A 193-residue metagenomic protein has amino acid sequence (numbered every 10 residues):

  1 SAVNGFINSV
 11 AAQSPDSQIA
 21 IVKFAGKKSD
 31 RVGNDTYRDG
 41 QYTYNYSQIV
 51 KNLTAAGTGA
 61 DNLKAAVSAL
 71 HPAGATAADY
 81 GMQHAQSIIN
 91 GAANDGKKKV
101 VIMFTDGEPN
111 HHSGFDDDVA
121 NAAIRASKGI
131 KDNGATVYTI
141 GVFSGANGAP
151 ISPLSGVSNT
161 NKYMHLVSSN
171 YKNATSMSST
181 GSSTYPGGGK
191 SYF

Functional and structural regions predicted by a protein language model:
S1-I21, F115-A120: …and closely analogous acidic/polar surface helices at protein-protein or active-site interfaces in A-domain-like
N4-S14, A25-Q83, E108-H111, N133 (+1 more regions): Short, charged loop segments at secondary-structure junctions
F6, Q18-K23, V100-F104, T136-Y138: Soluble periplasmic/extracytoplasmic beta-strand elements of cell-envelope proteins
I7-S14, Q86-K97, K128-G129: Surface-exposed acidic, glycine-flexible loop patches that form ligand/cofactor-binding and adhesion interfaces
P15-I19, N94, S176-M177: Secondary-structure boundary/capping residues
I19, Y46-S47, L154: Low-complexity, intrinsically disordered short peptide segments enriched in small/polar/basic residues
G57-N62, G91, N121, R125-K128: Short amphipathic secondary-structure patches
A75-T76, Y80, S87, K98 (+1 more regions): VWA/integrin I-like adhesion module and closely mimicked acidic/polar interface patches used
